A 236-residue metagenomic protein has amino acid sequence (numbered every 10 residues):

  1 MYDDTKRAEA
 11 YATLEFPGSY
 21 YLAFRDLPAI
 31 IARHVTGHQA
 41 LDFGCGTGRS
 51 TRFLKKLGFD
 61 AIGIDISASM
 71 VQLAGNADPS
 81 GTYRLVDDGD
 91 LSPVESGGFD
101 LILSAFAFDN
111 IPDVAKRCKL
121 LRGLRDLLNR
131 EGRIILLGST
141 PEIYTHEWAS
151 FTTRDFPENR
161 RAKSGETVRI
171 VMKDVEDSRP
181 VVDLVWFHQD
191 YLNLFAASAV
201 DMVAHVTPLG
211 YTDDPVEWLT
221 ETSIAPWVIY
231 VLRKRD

Functional and structural regions predicted by a protein language model:
M1-V35, R49, F53: Conserved class I S-adenosyl-L-methionine
G37-Q39: Nucleotide donor/acceptor-binding cores
L41-F43, T47-L91: Class I SAM-dependent methyltransferase SAM/SAH-binding core
P93-I102: A short acidic, Gly/Pro-enriched loop at the edge of an enzyme's catalytic core that lines a small-molecule cofactor
L101-A115: A short SAM/SAH-binding and catalytic strip from SAM-dependent methyltransferases
C118-R130: A short glycine-rich, Lys/Arg-flanked "PGG" loop and its adjoining helix->strand segment in the class I
I135-N193: SAM-dependent methyltransferase
S198-D236: C-terminal lobe and adjacent flexible extensions of AdoMet/dcAdoMet transferase-like proteins
